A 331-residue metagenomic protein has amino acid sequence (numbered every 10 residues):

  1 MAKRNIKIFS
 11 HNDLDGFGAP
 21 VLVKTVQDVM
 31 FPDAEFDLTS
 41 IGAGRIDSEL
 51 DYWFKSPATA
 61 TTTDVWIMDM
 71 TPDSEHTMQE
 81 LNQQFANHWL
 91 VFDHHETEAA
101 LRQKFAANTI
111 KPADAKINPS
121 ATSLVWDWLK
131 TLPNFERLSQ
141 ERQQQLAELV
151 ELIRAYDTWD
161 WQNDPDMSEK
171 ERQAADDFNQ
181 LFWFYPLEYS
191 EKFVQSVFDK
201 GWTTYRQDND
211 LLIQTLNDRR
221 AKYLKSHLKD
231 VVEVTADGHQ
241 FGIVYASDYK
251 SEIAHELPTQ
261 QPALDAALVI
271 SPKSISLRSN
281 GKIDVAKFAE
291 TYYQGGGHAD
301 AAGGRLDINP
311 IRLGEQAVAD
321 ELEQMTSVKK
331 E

Functional and structural regions predicted by a protein language model:
M1-E169, K222-E331: Replace "Mg2+/Mn2+-dependent" with "divalent metal-dependent
V150-K229: Hydrophobic, aromatic-enriched interface-forming segments
